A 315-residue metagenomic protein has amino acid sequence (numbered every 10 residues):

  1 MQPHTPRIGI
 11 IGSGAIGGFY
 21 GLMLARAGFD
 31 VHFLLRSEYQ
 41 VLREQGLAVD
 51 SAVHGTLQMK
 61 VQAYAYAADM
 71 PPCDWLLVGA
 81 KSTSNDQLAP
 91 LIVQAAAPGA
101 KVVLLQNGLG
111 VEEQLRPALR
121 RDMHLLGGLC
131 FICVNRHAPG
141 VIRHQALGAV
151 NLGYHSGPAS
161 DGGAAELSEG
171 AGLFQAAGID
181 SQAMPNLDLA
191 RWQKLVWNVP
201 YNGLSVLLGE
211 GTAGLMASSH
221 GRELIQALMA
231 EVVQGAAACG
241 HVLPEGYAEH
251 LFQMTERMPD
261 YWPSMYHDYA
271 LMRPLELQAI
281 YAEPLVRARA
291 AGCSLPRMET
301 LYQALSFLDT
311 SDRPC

Functional and structural regions predicted by a protein language model:
M1-G55: NAD(P)+-binding Rossmann beta1-loop-alpha1 motif at the extreme N-terminus of oxidoreductases
Q2-H4, Q226-C315: NAD(P)-dependent Rossmann-like dehydrogenase/reductase catalytic/cofactor-binding core
P6-R7, D74, A100, G148: Nucleotide donor/acceptor-binding cores
I8, D30-H32, V102, L125 (+1 more regions): Hydrophobic anchor at the start of a short beta-strand that flanks the dinucleotide cofactor-binding loop
A27, A177, C239: Conserved dinucleotide-binding and phosphotransfer motif residues
T56-V141: Rossmann-like NAD(P)(H) cofactor-binding subdomain of soluble oxidoreductases
L105-A190, P200: Rossmann-fold dinucleotide-binding core
D188-M216, H220-V233, D260: Active-site-proximal catalytic alpha-helix in oxidoreductases
